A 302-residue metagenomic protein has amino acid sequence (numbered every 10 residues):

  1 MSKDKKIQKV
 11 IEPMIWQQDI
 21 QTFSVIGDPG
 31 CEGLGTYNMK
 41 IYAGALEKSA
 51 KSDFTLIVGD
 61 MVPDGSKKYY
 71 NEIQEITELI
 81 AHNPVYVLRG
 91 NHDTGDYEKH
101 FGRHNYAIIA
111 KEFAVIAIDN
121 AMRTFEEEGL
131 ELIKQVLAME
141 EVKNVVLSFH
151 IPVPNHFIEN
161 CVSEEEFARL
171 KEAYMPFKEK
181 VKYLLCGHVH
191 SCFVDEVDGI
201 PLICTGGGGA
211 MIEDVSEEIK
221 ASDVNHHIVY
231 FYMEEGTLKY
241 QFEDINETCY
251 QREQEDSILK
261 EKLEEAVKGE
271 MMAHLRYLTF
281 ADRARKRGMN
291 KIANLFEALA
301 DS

Functional and structural regions predicted by a protein language model:
M1-N71, N155-H156, E255: N-terminal active-site segment of His-dependent metallophosphoesterases
S2-D4, E12, C192-E255: Binuclear metal-dependent phosphoesterase catalytic core
E12-S24, A107-I116, E140-V146, E196-P201 (+1 more regions): Beta-strand-turn-beta hairpins that frame and shape the catalytic cleft of phosphate-ester-processing enzymes
V25-G27, F54-D60, P84-N91, I118-D119 (+3 more regions): Active-site neighborhood of phospho(di)ester-bond hydrolases with catalytic His/Asp-centered motifs
G33-L34, E140-Y183, V189, M211: Active-site-proximal segments of metal-dependent phosphoesterases and phosphodiesterases across multiple
T36-N38, G59-E78, T94-H104, E127 (+2 more regions): Metal-dependent catalytic neighborhoods of phosphoester/phosphodiester hydrolases
A110-V145, E159-E172: Binuclear metal-dependent hydrolase catalytic cores centered on His/Asp/Glu-rich metal-binding motifs
Q254-S302: Non-heme di-metal
